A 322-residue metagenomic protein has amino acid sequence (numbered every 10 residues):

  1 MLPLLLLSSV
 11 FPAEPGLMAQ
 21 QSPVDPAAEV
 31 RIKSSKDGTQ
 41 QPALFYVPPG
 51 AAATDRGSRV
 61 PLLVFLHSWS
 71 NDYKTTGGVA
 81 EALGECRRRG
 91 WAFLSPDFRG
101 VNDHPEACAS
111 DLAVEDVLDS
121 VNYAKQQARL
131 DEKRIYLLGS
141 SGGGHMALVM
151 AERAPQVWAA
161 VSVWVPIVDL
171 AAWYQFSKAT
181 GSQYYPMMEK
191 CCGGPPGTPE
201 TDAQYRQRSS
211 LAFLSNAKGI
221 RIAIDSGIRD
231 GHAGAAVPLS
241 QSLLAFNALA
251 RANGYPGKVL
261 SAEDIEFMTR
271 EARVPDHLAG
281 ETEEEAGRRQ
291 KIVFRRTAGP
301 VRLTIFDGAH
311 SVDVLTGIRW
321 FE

Functional and structural regions predicted by a protein language model:
E14-R56: N-terminal cap/lid segment of alpha/beta-hydrolase-fold proteins
A51-V60, F65-E106, L170, H232-G234: Short substrate-entry loop that stabilizes the transition state in hydrolases
F65-N71, S141, P166, G227: Glycine-rich His-Gly loop
T75, A159-A160, P166-I167, A171-S215 (+1 more regions): Mobile cap/lid helix-loop segments that gate and shape the active-site cleft of serine hydrolases
F98-G100, P166, G308: Active-site loop/turn elements of alpha/beta-hydrolase fold enzymes, especially the short glycine-/histidine-rich
C108-A128: Alpha/beta-hydrolase active-site loop
K125-Q127, E132-T180: Primarily recognizes the serine-hydrolase "nucleophile elbow" in alpha/beta-hydrolase and SGNH/GDSL folds
A223-D225, R229-A233, L243-E322: C-terminal catalytic histidine-bearing segment of alpha/beta-hydrolase fold enzymes
